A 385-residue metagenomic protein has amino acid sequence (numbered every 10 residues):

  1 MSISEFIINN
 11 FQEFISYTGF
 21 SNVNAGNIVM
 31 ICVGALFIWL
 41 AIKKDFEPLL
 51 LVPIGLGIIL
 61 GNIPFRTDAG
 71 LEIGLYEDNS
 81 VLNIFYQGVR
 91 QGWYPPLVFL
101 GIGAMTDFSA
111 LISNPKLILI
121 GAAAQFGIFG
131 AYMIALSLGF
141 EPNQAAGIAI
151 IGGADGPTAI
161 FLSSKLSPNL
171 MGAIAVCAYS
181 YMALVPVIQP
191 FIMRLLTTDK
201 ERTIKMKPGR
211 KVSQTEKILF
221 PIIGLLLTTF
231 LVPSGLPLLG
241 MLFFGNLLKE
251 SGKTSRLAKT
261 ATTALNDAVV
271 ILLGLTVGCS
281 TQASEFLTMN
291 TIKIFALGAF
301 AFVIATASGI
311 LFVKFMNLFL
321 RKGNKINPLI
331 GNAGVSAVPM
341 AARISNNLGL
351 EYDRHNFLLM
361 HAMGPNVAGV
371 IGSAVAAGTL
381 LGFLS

Functional and structural regions predicted by a protein language model:
M1-E77: N-terminal alpha-helical transmembrane segments of multi-pass membrane transport and channel/translocase proteins
M1-N22, I28, G74, D78 (+3 more regions): Intrinsically disordered, low-complexity non-transmembrane regions of multi-pass membrane transporters
I42-L51, G70, I84-Y86, M105-I120 (+4 more regions): Interfacial helix-loop-helix linkers and transmembrane-helix boundary segments in multi-pass membrane proteins
Q91-G92, F99-M105, I120-G130, I134 (+3 more regions): Alpha-helical membrane segments and immediately flanking helix-loop junctions that form or couple to the substrate/ion
A110-Y132, S284-I310, A362-N366: Entry/N-cap segments of selected transmembrane alpha helices and their immediately preceding amphipathic helices
N169-V187, F295-A305, L329-A333: Alpha-helical transmembrane segments
C177-K253: Membrane-embedded hairpin module used as a gating/binding unit in multi-pass transport and secretion proteins
L225-V313: Transmembrane helical segments that form the transport core of multi-pass membrane transport proteins
